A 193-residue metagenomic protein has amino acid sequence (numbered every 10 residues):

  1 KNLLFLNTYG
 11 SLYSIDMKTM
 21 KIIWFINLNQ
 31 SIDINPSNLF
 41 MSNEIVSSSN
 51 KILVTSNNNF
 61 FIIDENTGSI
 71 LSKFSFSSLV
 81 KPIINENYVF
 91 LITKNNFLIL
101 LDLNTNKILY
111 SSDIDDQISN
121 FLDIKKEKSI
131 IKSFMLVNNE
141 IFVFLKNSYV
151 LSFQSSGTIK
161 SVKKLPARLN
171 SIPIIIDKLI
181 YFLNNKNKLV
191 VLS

Functional and structural regions predicted by a protein language model:
K1, K21-S49, S69-E86, Y110-L136 (+1 more regions): Extracytoplasmic beta-rich repeat domains
K1-N2, L12, D16-K18, F25 (+3 more regions): N-terminal, intrinsically disordered, polar/charged segments of Gram-positive cell-envelope systems that serve as
L3-L4, I52, V89, I141 (+1 more regions): Hydrophobic beta-strand positions that form the internal "hydrophobic ladder" of WD40/Gbeta-like beta-propeller blades
L6, L39, V46, V54-T55 (+6 more regions): Residue-level signal for WD-repeat beta-propeller blades
G10-L12, N58-F61, K94-L98, N147-V150 (+1 more regions): Loop/turn residues immediately N-terminal
D16-M20, D64-G68, D102-N106, Q154-T158 (+1 more regions): Short loop/turn segments that connect beta-strands within beta-propeller blades
L136-Y149, S155-S156: C-terminal accessory/binding modules appended to enzymatic or scaffolding proteins
